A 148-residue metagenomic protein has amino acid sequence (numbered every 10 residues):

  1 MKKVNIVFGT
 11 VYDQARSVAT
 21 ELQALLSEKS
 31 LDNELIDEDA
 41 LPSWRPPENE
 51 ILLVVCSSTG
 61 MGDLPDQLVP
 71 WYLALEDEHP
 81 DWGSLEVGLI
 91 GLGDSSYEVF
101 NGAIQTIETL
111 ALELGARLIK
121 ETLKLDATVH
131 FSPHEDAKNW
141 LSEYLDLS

Functional and structural regions predicted by a protein language model:
K2-N5, D13-S17, K29, E48-S148: FMN-binding flavodoxin-like domain, especially the glycine-rich phosphate-binding loop
F8: Conserved strand-to-loop "acid loop" that flanks and positions the catalytic carboxylate
E21-L31: A short, Lys/Arg-enriched amphipathic alpha-helix followed by its capping loop at the start of a domain
S30-S43: A short, well-structured beta->alpha microelement
